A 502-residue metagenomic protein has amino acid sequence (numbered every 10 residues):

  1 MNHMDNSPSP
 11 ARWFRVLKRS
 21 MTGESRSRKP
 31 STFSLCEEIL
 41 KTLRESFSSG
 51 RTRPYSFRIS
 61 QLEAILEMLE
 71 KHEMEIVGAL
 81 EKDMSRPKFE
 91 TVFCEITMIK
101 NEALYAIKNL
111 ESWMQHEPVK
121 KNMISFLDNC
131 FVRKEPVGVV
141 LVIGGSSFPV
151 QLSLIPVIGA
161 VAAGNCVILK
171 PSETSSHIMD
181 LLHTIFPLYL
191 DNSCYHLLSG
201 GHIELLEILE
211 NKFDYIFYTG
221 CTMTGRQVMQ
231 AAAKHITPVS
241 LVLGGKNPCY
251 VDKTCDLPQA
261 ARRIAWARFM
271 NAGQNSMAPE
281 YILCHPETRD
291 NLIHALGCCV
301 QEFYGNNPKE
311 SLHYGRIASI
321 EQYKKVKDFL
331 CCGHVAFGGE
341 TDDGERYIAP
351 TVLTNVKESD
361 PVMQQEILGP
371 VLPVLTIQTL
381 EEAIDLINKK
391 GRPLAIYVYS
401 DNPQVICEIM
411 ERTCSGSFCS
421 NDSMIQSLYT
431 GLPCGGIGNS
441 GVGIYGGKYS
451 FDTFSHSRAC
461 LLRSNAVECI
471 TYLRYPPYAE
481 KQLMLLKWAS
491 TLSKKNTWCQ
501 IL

Functional and structural regions predicted by a protein language model:
D5-F131: N-terminal Rossmann-like NAD(P)+-binding subdomain of aldehyde/semialdehyde dehydrogenases
S27-S31, E45, P54-F57, Q301 (+1 more regions): Conserved C-terminal structural/oligomerization subdomain of aldehyde/semialdehyde dehydrogenase
P30, L190, M223-E358, T379 (+3 more regions): ALDH superfamily catalytic-core signature
C36, Y55, E73, L257 (+4 more regions): Residues at or immediately preceding the N-termini of alpha-helices
R58, A103, G164, Y195 (+7 more regions): Residue-level signal for inorganic ion chemistry
L66-L69, E73, M84, I107-M114 (+12 more regions): Structural signal for hydrophobic packing residues in well-ordered secondary-structure cores of soluble enzyme domains
N122-Q259, I377: Rossmann-like NAD(P) dinucleotide-binding subdomain of oxidoreductase/dehydrogenase enzymes
P156, L182, V228, L296 (+2 more regions): Aromatic/hydrophobic pocket-lining residues that form π-stacking "cages" and hydrophobic walls in ligand
